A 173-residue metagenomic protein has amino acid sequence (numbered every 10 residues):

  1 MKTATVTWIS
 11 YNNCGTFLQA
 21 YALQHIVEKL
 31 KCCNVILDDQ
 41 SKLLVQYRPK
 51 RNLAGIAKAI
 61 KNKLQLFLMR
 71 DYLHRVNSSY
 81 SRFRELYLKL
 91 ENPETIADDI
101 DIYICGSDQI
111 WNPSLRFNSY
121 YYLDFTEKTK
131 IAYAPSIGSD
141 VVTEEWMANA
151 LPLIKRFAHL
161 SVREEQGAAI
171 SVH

Functional and structural regions predicted by a protein language model:
T3-C14, L18-P152, V172: Aromatic- and Gly/Pro-rich donor/ligand-binding loops that form nucleotide- or phosphate-bearing donor binding pockets
Y21, E164-E165: Alpha-helix N-cap/helix-start capping motif
I110, Q166-G167: Alpha-helix capping/helix-boundary segments
F157-E164: A short beta-strand/loop micro-motif in the catalytic core of glycosyltransferases that engages the nucleotide-sugar
L160, S171-H173: Internal gly/pro-rich beta-alpha loop/helix module that stabilizes soluble enzyme cofactors or their anionic handles
